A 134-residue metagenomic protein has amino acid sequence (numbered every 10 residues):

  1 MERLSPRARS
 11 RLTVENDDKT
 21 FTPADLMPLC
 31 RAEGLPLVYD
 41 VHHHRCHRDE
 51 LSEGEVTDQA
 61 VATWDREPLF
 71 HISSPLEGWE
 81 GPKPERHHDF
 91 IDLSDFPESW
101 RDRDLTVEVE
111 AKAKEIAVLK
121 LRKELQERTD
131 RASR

Functional and structural regions predicted by a protein language model:
M1-L69: Acidic/histidine-rich catalytic cores of soluble enzymes
L35, C46-R134: Histidine-acidic metal/acid-base catalytic patches
